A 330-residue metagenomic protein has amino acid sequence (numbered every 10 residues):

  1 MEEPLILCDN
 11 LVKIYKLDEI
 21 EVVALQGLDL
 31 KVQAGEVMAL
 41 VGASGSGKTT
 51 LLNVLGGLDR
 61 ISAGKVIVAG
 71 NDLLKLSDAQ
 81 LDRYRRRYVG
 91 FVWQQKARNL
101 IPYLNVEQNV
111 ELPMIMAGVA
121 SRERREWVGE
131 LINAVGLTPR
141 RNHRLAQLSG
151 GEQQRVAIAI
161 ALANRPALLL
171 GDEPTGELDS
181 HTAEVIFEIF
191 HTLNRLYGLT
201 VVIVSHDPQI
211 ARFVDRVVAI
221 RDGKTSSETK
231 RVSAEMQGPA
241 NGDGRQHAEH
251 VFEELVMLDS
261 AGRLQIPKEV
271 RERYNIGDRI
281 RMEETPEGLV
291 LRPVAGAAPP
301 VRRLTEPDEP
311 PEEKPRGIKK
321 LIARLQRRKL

Functional and structural regions predicted by a protein language model:
I20, L73-G90, S121: ABC ATPase NBD coupling module
G56: Helix-to-loop junction immediately C-terminal to a conserved catalytic motif
G64-D72: Conserved ABC transporter NBD signature motif
Y103-E111: Short coil-to-helix segment of the ABC ATPase nucleotide-binding domain corresponding to the Q-loop/switch region
R144-L148, E152: Conserved ABC ATPase signature
R165: Conserved catalytic motifs of ABC-family nucleotide-binding domains
L169-D172: Catalytic Walker B motif of ABC-type/P-loop ATPase nucleotide-binding domains
